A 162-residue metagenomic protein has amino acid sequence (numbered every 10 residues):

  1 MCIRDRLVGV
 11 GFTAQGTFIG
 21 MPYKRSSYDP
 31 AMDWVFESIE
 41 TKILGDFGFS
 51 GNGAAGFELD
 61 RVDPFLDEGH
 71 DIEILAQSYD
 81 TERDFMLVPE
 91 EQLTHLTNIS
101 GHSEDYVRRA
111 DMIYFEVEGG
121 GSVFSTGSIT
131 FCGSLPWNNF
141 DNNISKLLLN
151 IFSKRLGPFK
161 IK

Functional and structural regions predicted by a protein language model:
M1-I3: Short, small-residue-biased leader/transition segments that mark boundaries at the very start of proteins
D5-R6, F12-K162: Extracellular ligand-binding/catalytic regions of CAZymes and related secreted enzymes and adhesion modules
